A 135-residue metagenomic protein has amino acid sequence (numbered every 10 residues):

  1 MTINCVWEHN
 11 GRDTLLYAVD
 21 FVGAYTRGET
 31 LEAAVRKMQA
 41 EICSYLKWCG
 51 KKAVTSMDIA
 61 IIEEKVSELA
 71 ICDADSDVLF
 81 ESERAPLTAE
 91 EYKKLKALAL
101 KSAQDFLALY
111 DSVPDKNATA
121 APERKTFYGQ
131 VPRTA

Functional and structural regions predicted by a protein language model:
M1-T134: Aromatic-glycine hotspot motif
